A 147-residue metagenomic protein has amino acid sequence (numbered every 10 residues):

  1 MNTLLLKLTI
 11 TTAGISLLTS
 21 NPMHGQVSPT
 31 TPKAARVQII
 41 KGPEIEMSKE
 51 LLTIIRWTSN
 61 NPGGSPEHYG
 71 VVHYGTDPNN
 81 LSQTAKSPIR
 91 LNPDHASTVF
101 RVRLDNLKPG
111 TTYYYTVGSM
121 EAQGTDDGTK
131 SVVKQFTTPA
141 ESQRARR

Functional and structural regions predicted by a protein language model:
M1-T9: Bacterial N-terminal signal peptides that target proteins for export
T9-S16: Bacterial N-terminal signal peptides
S16-H24: C-terminal segment of classical bacterial N-terminal signal peptides
Q26-R147: Short, surface-exposed linear motifs at loops/turns and structural transition points
